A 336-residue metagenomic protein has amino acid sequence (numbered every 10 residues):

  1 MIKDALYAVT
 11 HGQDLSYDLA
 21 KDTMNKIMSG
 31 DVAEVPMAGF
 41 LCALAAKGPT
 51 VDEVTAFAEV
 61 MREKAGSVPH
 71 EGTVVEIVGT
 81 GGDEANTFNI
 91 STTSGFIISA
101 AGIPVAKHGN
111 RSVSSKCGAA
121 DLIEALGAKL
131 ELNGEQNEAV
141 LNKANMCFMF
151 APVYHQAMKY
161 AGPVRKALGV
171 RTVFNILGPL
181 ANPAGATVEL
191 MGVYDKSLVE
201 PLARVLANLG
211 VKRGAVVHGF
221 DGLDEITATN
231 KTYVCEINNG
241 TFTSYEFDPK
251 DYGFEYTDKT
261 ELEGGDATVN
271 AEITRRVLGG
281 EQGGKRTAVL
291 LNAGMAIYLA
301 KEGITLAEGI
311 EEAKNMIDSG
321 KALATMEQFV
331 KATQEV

Functional and structural regions predicted by a protein language model:
M1, V9-T55, E63-H70, A288-V289: N-terminal glycine-rich anion-binding loops that anchor highly charged ligand groups
M1-H11, E76-I77, A106: N-terminal small/glycine-rich loop or linker at the start of catalytic domains across soluble metabolic enzymes
A8-T10, D14, E63-G66, T87 (+3 more regions): Glycine-rich anion-binding loops and their surrounding alpha/beta cores
T10, L41-A45, E76-G81, A296: Short glycine-rich or small-residue beta-strand-to-loop segments that form or flank ligand, phosphate, metal/Fe-S
D18, V35, D52, E135 (+2 more regions): Residues in well-ordered alpha-helical elements
P36-M37, A106-H108, V216: Short beta-strand segments at enzyme active-site cores
L41, F88-A144: A glycine-rich phosphate/pyrophosphate-binding beta-strand-loop-alpha-helix module
G48-V113: Active-site cofactor/substrate anionic-group-binding motifs, chiefly glycine- and Lys/Arg-rich phosphate-binding loops
